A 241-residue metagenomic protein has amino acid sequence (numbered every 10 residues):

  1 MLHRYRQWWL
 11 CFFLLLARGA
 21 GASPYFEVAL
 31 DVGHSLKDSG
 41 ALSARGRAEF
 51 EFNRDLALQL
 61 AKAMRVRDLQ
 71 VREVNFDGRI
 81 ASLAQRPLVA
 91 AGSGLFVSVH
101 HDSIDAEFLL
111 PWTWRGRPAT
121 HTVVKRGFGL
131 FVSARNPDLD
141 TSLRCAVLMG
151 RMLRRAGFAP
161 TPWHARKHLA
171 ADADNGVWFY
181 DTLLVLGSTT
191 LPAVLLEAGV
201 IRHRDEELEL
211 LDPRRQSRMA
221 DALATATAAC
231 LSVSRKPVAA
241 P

Functional and structural regions predicted by a protein language model:
M1-W9: Bacterial N-terminal signal peptides that target proteins for export
L10-L14: Hydrophobic helical h-region of N-terminal Sec-dependent signal peptides in bacterial secretory/periplasmic proteins
L16-G19: N-terminal signal peptide c-region/cleavage motif recognized by signal peptidases
G21-S23: Active-site and ligand/interface coordination hotspots across diverse enzymes and nucleic-acid-associated assemblies
Y25-E27, F52-P241: Active-site-proximal helix/loop segments of hydrolytic enzymes
F26-G46: Short glycine-rich His-centered loop
R47-E51: Short, conserved micro-motifs enriched in small and acidic residues
